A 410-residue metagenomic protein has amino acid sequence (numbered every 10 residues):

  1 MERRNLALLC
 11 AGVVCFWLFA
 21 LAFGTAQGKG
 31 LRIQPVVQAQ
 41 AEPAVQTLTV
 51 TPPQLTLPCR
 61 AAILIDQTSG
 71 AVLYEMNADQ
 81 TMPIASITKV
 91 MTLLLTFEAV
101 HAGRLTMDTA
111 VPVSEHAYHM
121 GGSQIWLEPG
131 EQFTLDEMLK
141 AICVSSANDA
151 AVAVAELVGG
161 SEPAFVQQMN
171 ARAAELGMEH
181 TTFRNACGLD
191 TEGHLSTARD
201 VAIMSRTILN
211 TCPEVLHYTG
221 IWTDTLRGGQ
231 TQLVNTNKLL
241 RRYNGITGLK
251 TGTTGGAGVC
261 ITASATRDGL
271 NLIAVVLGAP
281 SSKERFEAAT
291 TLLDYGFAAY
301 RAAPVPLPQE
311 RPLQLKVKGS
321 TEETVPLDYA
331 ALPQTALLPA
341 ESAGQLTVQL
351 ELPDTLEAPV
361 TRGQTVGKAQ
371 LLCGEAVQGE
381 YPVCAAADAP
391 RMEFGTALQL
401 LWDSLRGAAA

Functional and structural regions predicted by a protein language model:
E2-N5, A26-C212: Active-site-adjacent loops and short helices of periplasmic peptidoglycan-processing enzymes
R4-Q27: Sec-dependent N-terminal signal peptides of Gram-positive bacterial secreted proteins and lipoproteins
V13-C15, V166, S282: Generic alpha-helix initiation/capping and coil-helix boundary signal
A20-A41, Y329-G344: Short, compositionally biased leader-like segments
M178-T182, D190-L195, R199-A410: Domain-terminus/edge residues, biased toward the C-terminal soluble/receptor-binding domains of extracytoplasmic
